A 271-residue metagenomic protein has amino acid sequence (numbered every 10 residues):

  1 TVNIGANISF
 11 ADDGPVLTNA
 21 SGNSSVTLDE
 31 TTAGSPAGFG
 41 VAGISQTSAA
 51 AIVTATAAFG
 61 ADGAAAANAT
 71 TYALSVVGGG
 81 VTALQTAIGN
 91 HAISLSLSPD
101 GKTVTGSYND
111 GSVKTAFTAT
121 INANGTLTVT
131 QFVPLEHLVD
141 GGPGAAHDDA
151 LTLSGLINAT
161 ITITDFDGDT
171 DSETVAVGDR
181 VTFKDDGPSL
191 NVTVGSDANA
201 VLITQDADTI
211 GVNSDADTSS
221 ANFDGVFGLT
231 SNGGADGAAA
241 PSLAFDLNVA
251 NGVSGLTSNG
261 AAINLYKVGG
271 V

Functional and structural regions predicted by a protein language model:
T1-V271: Acidic/polar, solvent-exposed loop/turn segments
